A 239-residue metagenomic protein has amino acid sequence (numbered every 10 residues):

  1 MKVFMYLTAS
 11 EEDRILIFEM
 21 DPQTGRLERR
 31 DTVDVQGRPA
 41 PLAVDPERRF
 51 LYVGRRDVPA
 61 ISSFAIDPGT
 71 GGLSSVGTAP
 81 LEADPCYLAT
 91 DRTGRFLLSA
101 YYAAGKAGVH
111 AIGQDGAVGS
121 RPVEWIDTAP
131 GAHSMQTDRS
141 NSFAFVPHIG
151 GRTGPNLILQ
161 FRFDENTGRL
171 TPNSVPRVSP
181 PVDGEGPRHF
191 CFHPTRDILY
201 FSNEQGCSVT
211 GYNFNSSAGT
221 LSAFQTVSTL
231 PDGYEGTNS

Functional and structural regions predicted by a protein language model:
S10, R56, Y102, I112 (+4 more regions): Short loop/turn segments immediately following the C-termini of beta-strands
R14-I15, P59-I61, G105-V109, T153-I158 (+1 more regions): Structural signal for beta-propeller blades
F18-G25, F64-G71, V109-V118, F161-L170 (+1 more regions): Short loop/turn segments immediately following beta-strands, especially the blade-tip and inter-blade linker loops
E28-D34, S74-A79, S120-I126, N173-P181 (+1 more regions): A short beta-strand motif characteristic of beta-propeller blades
R29-G94: Blade-loop segments of beta-propeller domains
Q36-E47, L81-F96, D127-F143, P180-R196 (+1 more regions): Beta-rich, blade/repeat-based domains predominating in secreted/periplasmic proteins but also intracellular
A144-S208: Loop-centered beta-sheet repeat module
